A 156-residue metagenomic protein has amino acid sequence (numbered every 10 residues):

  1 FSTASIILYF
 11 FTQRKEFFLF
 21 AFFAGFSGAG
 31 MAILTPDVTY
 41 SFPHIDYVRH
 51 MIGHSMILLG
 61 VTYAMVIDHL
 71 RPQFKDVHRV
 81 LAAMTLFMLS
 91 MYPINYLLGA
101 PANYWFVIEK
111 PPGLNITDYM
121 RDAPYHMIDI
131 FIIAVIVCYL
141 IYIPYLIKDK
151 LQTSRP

Functional and structural regions predicted by a protein language model:
I6, I57-Q73: Alpha-helical transmembrane segments in multipass membrane proteins, preferentially the mid-helix core
F11-E16, P36-V48: Membrane-interface helix caps and helix-loop-helix hairpins in membrane proteins
F18-F26, H50: Cytoplasmic-side transmembrane-helix entry/capping segments in multi-pass membrane proteins
G25-P36, M84-P93: Aromatic-anchored segments of alpha-helical transmembrane domains
I45-L59: Membrane-interface loop-to-helix entry segments
L70-P72, Y142-P156: Membrane-interface capping segments at transmembrane-helix boundaries
R79-A82, L86, L98-C138: Membrane-interface transmembrane-helix boundary segments in multi-pass integral membrane proteins
